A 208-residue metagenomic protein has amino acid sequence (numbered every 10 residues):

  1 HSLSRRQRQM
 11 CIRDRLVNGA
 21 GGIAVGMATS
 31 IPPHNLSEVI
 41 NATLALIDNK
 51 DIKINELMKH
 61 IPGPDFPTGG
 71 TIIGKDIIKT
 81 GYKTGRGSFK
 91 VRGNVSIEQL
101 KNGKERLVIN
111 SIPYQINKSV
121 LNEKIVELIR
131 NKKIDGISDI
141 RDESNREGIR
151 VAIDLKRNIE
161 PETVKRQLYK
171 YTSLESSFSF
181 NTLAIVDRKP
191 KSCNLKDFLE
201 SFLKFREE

Functional and structural regions predicted by a protein language model:
H1-I12: Single conserved hydrophobic/aromatic residue that forms the stacking wall/gate of nucleotide- or nucleobase-binding
R13-V17: Secondary-structure capping and boundary motifs in well-ordered enzyme cores
A20-I23, M27-E208: C-terminal interaction appendages of subunits in large macromolecular complexes
